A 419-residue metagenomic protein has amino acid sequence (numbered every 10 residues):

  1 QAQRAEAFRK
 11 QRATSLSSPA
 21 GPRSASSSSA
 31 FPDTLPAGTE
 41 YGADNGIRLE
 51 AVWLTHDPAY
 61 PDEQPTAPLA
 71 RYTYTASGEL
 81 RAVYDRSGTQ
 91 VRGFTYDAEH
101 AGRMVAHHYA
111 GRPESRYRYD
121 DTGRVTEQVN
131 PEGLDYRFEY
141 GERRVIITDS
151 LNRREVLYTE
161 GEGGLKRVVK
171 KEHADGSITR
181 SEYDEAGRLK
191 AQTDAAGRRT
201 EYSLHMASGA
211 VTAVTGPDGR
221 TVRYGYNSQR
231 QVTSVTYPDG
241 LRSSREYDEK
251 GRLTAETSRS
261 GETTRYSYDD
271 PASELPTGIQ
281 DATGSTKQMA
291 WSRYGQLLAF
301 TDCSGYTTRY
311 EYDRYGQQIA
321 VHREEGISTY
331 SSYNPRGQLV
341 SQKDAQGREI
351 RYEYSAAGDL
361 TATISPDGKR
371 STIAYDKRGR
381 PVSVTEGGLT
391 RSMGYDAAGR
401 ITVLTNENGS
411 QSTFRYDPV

Functional and structural regions predicted by a protein language model:
Q1-V419: Extended charged/polar low-complexity repeat regions
